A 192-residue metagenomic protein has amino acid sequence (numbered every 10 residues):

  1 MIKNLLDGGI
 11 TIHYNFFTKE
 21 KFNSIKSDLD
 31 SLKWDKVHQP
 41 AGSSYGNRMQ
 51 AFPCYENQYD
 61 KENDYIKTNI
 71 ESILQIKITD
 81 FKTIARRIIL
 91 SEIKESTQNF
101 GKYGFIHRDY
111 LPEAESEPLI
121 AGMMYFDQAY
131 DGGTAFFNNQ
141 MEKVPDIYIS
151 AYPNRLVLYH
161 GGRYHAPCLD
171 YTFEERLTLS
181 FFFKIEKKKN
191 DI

Functional and structural regions predicted by a protein language model:
M1-N99, Y103: Non-heme Fe(II)/2-oxoglutarate
K82-T83, R87-I192: Catalytic core of non-heme Fe(II) oxygenases with the double-stranded beta-helix
